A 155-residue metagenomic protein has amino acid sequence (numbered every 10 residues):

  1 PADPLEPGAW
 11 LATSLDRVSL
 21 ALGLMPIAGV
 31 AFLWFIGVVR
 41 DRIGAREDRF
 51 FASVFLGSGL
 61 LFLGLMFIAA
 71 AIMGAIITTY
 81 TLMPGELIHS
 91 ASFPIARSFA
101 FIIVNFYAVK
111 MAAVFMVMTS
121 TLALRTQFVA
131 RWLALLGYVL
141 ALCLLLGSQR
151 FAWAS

Functional and structural regions predicted by a protein language model:
P1-S155: Hydrophobic, aromatic-enriched alpha-helical segments typical of multi-pass transmembrane helices
